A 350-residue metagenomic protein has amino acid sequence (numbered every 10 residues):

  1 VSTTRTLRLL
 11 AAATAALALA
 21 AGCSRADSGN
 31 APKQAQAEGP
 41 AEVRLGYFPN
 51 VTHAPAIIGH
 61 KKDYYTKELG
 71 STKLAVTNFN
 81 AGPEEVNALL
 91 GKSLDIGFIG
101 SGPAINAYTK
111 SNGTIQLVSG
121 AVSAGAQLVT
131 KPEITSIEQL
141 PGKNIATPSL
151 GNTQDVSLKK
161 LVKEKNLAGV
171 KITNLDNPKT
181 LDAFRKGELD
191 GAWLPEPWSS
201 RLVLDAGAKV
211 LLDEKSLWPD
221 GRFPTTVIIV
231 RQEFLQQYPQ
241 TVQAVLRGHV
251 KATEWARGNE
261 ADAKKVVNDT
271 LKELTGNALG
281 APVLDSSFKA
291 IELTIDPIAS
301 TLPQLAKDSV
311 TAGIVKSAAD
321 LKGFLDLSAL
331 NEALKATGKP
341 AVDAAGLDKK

Functional and structural regions predicted by a protein language model:
V1-E42, A341-K350: Short, low-complexity disordered leader/linker segments with a strong preference for bacterial N-terminal type II
G29-D176, D190-E196, V210-L212: Short, glycine-/small- and polar/acidic-enriched structural segments that line small-molecule recognition paths
A54-I58, D63, N87, G91 (+12 more regions): Solvent-exposed, polar/charged alpha-helical surfaces in well-ordered, non-transmembrane soluble domains, broadly
D63-S71, S216-G221, D285-P297: Short, solvent-exposed loop/beta-turn-alpha elements that line the ligand-binding surface or hinge of extracytoplasmic
L69, S93, F98-S101, Y108-S111 (+7 more regions): Sec/Tat-exported extracytoplasmic proteins
G102-P103, P178-K272: Pocket-lining segment of extracytoplasmic ligand-binding domains
Q237-S317: Secondary-structure end/capping motifs
S309-K350: Conserved C-terminal helix/tail region of periplasmic/extracytoplasmic solute-binding proteins
